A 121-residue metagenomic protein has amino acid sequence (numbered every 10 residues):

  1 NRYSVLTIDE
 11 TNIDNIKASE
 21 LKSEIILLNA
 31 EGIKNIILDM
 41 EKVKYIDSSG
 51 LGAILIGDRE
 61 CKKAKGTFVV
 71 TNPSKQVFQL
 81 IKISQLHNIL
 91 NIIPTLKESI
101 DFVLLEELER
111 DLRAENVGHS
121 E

Functional and structural regions predicted by a protein language model:
N1-S23: STAS-typified acidic loop motif
E10, S74, L96: Short, flexible active-site-adjacent loop segments at beta-strand->alpha-helix junctions, enriched in small/polar
N12, G57-R59, A114-E121: Amphipathic, soluble alpha/beta structural segments
N15-L90: Amphipathic alpha-helical interaction surfaces in cytosolic regulatory modules
P94-H119: A charged, well-structured terminal subsegment
